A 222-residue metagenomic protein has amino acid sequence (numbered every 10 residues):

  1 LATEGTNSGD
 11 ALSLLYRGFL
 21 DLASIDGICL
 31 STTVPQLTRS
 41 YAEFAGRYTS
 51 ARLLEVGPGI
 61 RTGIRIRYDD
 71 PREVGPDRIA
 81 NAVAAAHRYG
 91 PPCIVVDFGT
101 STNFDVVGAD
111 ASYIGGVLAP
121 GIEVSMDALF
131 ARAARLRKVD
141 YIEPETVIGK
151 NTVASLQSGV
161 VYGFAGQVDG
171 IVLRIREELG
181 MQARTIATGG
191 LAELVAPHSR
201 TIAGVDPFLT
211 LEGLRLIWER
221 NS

Functional and structural regions predicted by a protein language model:
L1-L20, D110-K138, I142-E143: Short glycine-rich, Thr/Ser-proximal phosphate-binding strand/loop in the N-terminal lobe of ATP-dependent enzymes
L1-T62: N-terminal glycine/serine-rich phosphate-binding loop of ATP-dependent small-molecule kinases, especially carbohydrate
T3-G5, P144-R184, L191, I202-G204: Adenine-nucleotide phosphate-binding core of ATP-dependent small-molecule kinases
D21-S24, R88-G90, E178-M181: Glycine-rich phosphate-binding loop signature in dinucleotide/nucleotide-binding domains
C29, C93-D97, I186: Short glycine-aspartate micro-motif
A51-V56, I60-R132, V161-R174, L194 (+1 more regions): Phosphate-binding/catalytic loop of phosphoryl-transfer enzymes
R72-V83, R137-P144, S222: A polyampholytic, Gly/Pro-enriched intrinsically disordered region
I79, A134, V161, E193 (+2 more regions): Glycine-rich phosphate-binding/hydrolytic loop that grips phosphoryl groups
